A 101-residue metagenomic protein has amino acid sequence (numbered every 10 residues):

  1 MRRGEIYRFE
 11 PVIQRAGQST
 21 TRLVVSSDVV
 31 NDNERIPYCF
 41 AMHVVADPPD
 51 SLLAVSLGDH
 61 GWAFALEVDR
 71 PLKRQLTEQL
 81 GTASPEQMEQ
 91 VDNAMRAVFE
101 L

Functional and structural regions predicted by a protein language model:
M1-L101: Conserved functional hotspots at enzyme active or ligand-binding sites that engage polyanionic ligands
